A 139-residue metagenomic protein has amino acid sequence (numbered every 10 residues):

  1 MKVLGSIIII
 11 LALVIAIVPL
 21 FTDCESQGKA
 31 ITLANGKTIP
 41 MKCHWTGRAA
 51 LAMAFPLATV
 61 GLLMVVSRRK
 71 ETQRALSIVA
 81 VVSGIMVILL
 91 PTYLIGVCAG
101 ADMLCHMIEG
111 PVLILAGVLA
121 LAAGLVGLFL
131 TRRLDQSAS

Functional and structural regions predicted by a protein language model:
M1-A16, L130-R133, S139: Cytosolic juxtamembrane helix and N-cap/initiation of the first transmembrane helix
L13-L20, V82-T92: Aromatic-anchored segments of alpha-helical transmembrane domains
C24-G28, V66-Q73, I95-G100, R132-Q136: Transmembrane helix-loop junctions in multipass membrane proteins, especially transporters and channels
E25-G47, L90-I114: Interfacial non-cytosolic loop connecting adjacent transmembrane helices
W45-L62, V82-I85: Core segments of alpha-helical transmembrane spans in multipass integral membrane proteins
A52-G61, L113-F129: Hydrophobic cores of alpha-helical transmembrane segments in multi-pass inner/ER membrane proteins, independent
L57, S77-I85, G110, A120-L121: Hydrophobic alpha-helical segments of small multi-pass membrane proteins
L63-S83: Loop-to-transmembrane helix junctions at the membrane interface
